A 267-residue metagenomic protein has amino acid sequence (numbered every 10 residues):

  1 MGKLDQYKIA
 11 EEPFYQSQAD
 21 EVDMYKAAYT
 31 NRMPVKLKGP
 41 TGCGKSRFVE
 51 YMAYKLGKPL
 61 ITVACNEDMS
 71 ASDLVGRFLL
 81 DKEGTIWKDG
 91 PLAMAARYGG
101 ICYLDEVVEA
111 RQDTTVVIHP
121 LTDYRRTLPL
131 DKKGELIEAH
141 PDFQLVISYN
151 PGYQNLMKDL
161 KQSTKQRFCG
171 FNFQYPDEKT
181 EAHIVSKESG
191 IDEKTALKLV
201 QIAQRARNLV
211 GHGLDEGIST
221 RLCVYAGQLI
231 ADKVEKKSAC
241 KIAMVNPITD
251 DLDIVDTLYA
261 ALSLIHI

Functional and structural regions predicted by a protein language model:
M1-E12, V22, D177, A182 (+1 more regions): Alpha-helical lid/collar subdomain of P-loop NTPases
M1-L197, Q201: AAA+ P-loop NTPase catalytic core and its hallmark functional loops
F48, I265-H266: Positively charged, low-complexity intrinsically disordered regions
